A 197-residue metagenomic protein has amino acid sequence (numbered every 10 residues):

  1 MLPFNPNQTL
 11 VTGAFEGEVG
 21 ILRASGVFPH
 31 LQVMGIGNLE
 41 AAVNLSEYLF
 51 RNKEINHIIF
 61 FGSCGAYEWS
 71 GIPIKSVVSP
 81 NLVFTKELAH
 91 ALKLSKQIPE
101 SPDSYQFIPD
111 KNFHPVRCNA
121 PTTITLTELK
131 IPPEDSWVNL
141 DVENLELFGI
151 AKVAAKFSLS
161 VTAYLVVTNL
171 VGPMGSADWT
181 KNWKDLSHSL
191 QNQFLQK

Functional and structural regions predicted by a protein language model:
M1-P3, E134-D135: A short acidic-Thr-Gly-centered motif at the start of a beta-strand
L2-G26: N-terminal beta1-alpha1 ligand-phosphate binding loop
V19-K197: Glycine-rich phosphate- or other oxyanion-binding loops that anchor nucleotides, phosphorylated ligands
